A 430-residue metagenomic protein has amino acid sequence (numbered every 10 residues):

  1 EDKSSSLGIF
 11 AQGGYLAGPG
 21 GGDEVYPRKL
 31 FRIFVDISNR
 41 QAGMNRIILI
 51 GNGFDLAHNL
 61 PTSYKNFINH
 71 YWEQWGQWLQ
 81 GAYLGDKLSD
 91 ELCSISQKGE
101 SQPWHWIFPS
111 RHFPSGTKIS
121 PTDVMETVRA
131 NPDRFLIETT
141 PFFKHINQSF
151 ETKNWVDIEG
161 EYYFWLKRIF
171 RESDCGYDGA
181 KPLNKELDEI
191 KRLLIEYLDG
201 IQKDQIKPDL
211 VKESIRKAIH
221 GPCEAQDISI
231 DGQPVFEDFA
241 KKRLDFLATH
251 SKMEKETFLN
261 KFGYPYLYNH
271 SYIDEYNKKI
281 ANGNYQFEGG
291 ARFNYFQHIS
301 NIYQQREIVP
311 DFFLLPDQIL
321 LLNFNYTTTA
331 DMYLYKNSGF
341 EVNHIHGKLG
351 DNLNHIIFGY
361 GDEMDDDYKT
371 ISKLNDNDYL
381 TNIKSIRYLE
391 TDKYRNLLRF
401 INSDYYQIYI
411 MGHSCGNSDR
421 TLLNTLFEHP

Functional and structural regions predicted by a protein language model:
D2-G13: Extreme N-terminal basic, low-complexity initiation segments that serve as generic localization/processing leaders
L30-H58, Y64-H70, G81-S94, S338 (+1 more regions): SIR2/sirtuin-family catalytic core signature
Y83-L84, L88, Y360-S403: Acidic, metal/cofactor-coordinating or nucleic-acid-engaging core segments within structured domains
S94-N382: Extended, H/D-rich, highly charged conserved domains that either
I308-D311, M332-Y333, Y394-F400, T425: Generic recognition of flexible, low-complexity loop/linker segments
